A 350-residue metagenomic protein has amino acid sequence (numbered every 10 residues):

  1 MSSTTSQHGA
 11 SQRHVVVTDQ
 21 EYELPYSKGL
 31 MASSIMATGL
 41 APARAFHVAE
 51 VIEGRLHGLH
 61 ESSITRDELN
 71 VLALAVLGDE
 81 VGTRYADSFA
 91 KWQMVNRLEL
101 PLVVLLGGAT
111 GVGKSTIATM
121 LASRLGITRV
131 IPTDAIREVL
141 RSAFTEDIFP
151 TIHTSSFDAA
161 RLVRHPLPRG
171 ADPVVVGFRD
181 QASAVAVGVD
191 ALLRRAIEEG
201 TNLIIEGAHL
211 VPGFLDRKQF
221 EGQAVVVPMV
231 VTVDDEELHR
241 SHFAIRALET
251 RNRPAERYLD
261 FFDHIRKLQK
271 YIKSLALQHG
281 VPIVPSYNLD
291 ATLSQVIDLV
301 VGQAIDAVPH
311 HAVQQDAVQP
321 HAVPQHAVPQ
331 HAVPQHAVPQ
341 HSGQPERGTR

Functional and structural regions predicted by a protein language model:
S3, P42-V103: Extreme N-terminal, non-catalytic leader segments that precede Walker-type/kinase nucleotide-binding cores
Q7-H8, P309-E346: Intrinsically disordered, low-complexity repeat/linker tracts enriched for polar/charged residues
V104-S123: Glycine-rich phosphate-binding P-loop
I127-S142: Short beta-strand-centered segment that lines the nucleotide-binding/catalytic pocket of NTP-utilizing
A143-T201: Conserved nucleotide-sensing/catalytic segment adjacent to the nucleotide-binding pocket in NTP-handling enzymes
E199-I205, V227: Loop/turn-to-beta-strand initiation segments
Q223-K270: A glycine- and Lys/Arg-enriched "phosphate-lid" helix/loop adjacent to the NTP-binding pocket of small-molecule kinases
K270-V313, Q340-R350: NTP-dependent small-molecule kinase module
